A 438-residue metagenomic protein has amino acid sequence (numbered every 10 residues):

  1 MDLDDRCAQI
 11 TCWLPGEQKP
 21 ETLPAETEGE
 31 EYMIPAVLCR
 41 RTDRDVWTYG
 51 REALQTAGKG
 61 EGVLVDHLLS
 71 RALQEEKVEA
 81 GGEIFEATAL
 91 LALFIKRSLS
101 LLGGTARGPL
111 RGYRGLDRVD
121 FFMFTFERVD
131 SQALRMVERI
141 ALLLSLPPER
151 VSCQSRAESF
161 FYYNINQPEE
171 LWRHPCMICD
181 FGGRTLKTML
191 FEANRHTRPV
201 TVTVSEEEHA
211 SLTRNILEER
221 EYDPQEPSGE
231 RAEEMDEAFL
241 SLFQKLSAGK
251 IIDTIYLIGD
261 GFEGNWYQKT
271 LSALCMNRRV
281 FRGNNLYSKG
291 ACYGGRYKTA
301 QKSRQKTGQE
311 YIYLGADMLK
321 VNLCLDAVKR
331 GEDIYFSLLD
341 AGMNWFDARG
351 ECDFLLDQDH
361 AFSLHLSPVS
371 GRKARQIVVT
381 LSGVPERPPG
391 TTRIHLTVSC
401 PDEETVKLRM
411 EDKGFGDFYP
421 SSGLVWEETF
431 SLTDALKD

Functional and structural regions predicted by a protein language model:
M1-C7, E170-K187, F191-R195, G259-F262 (+2 more regions): A short acidic Gly-Thr/Ser loop motif
M1-V78, L142, R150-Q154, S159 (+1 more regions): Early-domain small/polar-rich strand-loop-helix modules and first-structured segments of the mature chain
P24-F124, A210-L240, K245: Conserved phosphate-binding loops in N-terminal lobes of ATP-dependent enzymes of the actin/Hsp70/sugar-kinase
A72-A106, R135, I140, S205-G229 (+4 more regions): Glycine/Thr-rich phosphate-binding loops that ligate phosphate moieties of nucleotide and other phosphorylated ligands
T88-I165, N284: Active-site neighborhood for divalent-cation/phosphate handling
F121-A133, F243-S272, R279, G283-N284: Glycine-rich phosphate-binding loops at beta-strand->alpha-helix junctions
L146-C179, L286-T307, I312, P388: Conserved phosphate-binding catalytic cores of ATP/NTP-utilizing and phosphoryl-transfer enzymes
Y293-G383, P388-P389, R393: Acidic, glycine/GT-rich loop-and beta-edge segments that sit at the periphery of enzyme/chaperone cores
